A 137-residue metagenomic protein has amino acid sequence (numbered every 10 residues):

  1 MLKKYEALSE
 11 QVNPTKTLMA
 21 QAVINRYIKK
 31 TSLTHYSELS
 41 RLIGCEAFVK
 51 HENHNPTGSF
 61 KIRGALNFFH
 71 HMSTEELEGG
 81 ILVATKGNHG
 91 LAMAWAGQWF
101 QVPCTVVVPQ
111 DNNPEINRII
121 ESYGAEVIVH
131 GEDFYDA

Functional and structural regions predicted by a protein language model:
M1-A137: PLP-dependent amino-acid enzyme catalytic core
